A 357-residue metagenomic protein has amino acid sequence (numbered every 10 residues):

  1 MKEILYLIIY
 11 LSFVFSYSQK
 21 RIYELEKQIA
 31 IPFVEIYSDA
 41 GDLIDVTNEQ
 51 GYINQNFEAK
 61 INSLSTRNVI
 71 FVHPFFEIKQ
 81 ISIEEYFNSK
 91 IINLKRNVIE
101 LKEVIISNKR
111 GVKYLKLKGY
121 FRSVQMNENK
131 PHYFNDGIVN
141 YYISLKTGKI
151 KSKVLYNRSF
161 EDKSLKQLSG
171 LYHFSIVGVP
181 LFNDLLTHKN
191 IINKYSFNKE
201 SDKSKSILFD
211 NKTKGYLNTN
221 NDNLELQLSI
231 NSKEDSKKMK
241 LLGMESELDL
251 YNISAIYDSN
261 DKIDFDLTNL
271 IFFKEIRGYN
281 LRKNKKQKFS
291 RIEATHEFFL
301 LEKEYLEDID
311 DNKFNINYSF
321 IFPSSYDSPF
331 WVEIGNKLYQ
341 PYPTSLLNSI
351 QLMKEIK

Functional and structural regions predicted by a protein language model:
M1-I22: Bacterial Sec-dependent N-terminal signal peptides
Q19-P32: Structural motif
I31-E35, R67: Short beta-strand/loop motifs in extracellular/secreted proteins, especially within beta-sandwich accessory domains
V34-V46, I106-R110: Short amphipathic beta-strand segments in non-cytosolic proteins
D42-N56: Short, acidic Ser/Thr/Gly-rich low-complexity loop/linker segments typical of extracellular and cell-surface proteins
N54-T66: Short Pro-Gly-centered beta-turn/loop motif in secreted/extracellular proteins
N68-I81: A short, solvent-exposed loop/turn motif at the edges and junctions of modular extracellular/periplasmic domains
S89-K357: Surface-exposed, low-complexity/disordered segments and acidic/polar micro-motifs at processing/linker regions
